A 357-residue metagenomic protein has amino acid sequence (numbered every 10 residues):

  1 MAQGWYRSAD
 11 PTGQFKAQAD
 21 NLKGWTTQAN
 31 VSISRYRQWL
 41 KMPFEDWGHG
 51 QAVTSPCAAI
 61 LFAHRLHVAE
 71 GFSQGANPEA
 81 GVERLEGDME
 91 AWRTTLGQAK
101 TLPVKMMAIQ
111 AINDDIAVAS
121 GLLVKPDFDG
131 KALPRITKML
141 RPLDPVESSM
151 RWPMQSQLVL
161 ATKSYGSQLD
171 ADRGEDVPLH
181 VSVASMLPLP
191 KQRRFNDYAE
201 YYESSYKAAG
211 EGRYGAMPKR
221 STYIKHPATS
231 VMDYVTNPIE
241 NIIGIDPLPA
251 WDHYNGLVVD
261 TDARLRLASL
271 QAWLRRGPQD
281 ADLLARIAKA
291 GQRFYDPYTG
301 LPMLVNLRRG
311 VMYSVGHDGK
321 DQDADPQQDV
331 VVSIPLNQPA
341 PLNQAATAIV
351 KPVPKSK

Functional and structural regions predicted by a protein language model:
M1-K357: Short acidic linear motifs
